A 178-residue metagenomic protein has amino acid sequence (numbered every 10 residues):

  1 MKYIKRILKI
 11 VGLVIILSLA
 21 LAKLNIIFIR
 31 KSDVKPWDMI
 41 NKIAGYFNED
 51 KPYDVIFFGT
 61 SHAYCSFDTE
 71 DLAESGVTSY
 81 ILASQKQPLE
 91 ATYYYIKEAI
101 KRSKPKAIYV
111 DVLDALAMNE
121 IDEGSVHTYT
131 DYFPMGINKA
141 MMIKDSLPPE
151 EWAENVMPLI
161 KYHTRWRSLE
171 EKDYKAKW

Functional and structural regions predicted by a protein language model:
M1-Y3: Predominantly cytoplasmic-facing regulatory/coupling regions of multi-pass membrane proteins
K5-I26: Hydrophobic membrane-insertion alpha-helices, especially the h-region of bacterial N-terminal signal peptides
R6-I10, I29-D38, F58-H62: Short acidic/polar alpha-helix capping motifs at helix-coil junctions
L24-S32, T78-Q85: Acidic/glycine-enriched edge-of-secondary-structure segments
I27-K51: Alpha-helical transmembrane signal-anchor/signal-peptide segments
F58, H62-L147: Membrane-embedded segments
S125-W178: Secreted/periplasmic serine-hydrolase-like ester/acetyl group-modifying domain
